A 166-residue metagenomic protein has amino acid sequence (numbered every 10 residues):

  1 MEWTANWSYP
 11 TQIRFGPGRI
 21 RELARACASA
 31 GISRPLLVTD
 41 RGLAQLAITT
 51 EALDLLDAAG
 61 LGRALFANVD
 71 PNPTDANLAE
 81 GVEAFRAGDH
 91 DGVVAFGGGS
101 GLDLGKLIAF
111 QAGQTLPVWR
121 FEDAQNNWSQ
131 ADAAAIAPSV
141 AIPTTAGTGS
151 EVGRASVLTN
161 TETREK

Functional and structural regions predicted by a protein language model:
M1-F66: An N-terminal, well-structured beta->alpha segment
T11, T39, T74, T144-T148 (+1 more regions): Ser/Thr-centric signal marking residues that sit in or immediately flank functional binding/regulatory motifs
R21, G113-K166: A glycine/threonine-rich phosphate-anchoring loop and its flanking beta-alpha core in nucleotide/phosphate-binding
I32-R34, H90, I136: A general structural motif
L36-L37, G92-V94, V140: Conserved beta-strand elements of the Class I
A44-V118: N-terminal small/polar loop signature for handling phosphorylated ligands or for N-terminal nucleophile
